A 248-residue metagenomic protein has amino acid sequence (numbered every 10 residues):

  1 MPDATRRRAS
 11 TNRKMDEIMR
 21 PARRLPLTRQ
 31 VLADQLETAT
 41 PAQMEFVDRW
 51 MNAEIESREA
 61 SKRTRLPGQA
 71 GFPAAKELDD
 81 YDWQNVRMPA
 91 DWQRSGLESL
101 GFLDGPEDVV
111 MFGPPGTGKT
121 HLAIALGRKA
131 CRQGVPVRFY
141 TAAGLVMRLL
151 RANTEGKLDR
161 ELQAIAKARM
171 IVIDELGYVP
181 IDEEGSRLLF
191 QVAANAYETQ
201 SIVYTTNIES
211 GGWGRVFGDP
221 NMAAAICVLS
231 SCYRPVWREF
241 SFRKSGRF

Functional and structural regions predicted by a protein language model:
M1-Q30: Charged, compositionally biased N-terminal leader segments and the immediate start of the first structured element
R8, L36-M44, G71-F72, Q84-R87 (+4 more regions): Conserved phosphate/pyrophosphate-binding and hydrolysis machinery centered on Walker-type P-loop NTPases, extending
R20-A74: Interdomain "pre-motor" coupling segment immediately N-terminal to P-loop NTPase/helicase cores
K76-L100: N-terminal pre-Walker A segment at the start of P-loop NTPase domains
D91-K167, G214-F217: Conserved P-loop
P136-Y140, L145-K167, L176-F248: Replace "adjacent to P-loop NTPase cores in ATP/GTP-dependent enzymes" with "adjacent to NTP-binding cores
M170: Walker B motif beta-strand of ABC-family P-loop ATPases
